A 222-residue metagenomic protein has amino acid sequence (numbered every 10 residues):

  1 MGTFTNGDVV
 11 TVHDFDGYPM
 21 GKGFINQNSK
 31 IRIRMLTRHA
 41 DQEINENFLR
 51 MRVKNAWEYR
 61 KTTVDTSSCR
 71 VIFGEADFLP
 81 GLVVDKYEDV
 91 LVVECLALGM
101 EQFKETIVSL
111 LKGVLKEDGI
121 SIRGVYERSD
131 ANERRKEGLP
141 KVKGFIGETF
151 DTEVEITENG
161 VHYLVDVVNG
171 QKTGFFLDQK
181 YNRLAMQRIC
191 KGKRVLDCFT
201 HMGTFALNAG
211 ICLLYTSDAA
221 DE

Functional and structural regions predicted by a protein language model:
M1-E88: Non-catalytic accessory regions of SAM-dependent methyltransferases
N6, K191-G192: Short, flexible surface segments
C69, G192-K193: Nucleotide donor/acceptor-binding cores
G74-D85, K104-F175: Non-catalytic substrate-recognition/targeting regions of SAM-dependent transferases
D178-K191: Conserved alpha-helix/loop element of class I SAM-dependent methyltransferases that forms part of the SAM/SAH-binding
K193-F199: Conserved class I S-adenosyl-L-methionine
T204-L213: Conserved SAM-binding loop of SAM-dependent methyltransferases across substrates and taxa, primarily the Class I
Y215-D221: Conserved small/polar residues in nucleotide/adenosyl-binding loops
